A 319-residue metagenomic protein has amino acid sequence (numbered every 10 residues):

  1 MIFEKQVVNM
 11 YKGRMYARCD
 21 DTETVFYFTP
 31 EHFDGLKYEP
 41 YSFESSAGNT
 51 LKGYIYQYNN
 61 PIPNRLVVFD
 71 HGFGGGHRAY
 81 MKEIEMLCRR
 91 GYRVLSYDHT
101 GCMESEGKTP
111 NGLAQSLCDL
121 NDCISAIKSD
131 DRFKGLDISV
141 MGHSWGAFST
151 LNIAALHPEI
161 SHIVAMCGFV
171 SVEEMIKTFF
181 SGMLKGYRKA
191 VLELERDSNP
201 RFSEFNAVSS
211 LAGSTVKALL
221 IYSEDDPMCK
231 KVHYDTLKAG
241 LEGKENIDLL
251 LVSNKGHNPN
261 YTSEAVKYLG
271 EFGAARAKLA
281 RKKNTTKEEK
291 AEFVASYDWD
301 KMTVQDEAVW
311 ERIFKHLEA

Functional and structural regions predicted by a protein language model:
M1-E44, N49-Y54, R276-K290: An N-terminal hydrophobic leader/cap segment in hydrolases
F73-M86, H99, V232: The serine-hydrolase catalytic nucleophile loop
I84-E106: Conserved alpha/beta-hydrolase
P110-D131: Alpha/beta-hydrolase active-site loop
N152-P200: Hydrolase active-site cap/lid region
S214-T215, L220-Y222, D226: Short beta-strand/loop motif that positions the catalytic acidic residue of the alpha/beta-hydrolase fold
V216, K230-G240, E264: Short alpha-helix in the alpha/beta-hydrolase fold that links the catalytic acid
E245-A319: C-terminal catalytic histidine-bearing segment of alpha/beta-hydrolase fold enzymes
